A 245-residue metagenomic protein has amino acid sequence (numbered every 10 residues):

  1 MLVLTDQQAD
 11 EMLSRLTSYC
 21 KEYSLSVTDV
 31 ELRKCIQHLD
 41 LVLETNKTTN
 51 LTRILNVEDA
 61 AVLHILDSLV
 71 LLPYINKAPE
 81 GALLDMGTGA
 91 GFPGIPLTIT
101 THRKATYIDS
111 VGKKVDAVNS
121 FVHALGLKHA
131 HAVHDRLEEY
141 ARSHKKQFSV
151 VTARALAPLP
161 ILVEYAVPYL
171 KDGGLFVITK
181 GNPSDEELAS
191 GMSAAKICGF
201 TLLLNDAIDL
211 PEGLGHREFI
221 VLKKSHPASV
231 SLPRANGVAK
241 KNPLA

Functional and structural regions predicted by a protein language model:
L2-L84, K113-K128: Class I SAM-dependent transferase core
V42, L97, K180, L222: Residue-level signal for inorganic ion chemistry
L69-A155, V163-E164: Conserved SAM/SAH cofactor-binding pocket of Class I
A105, F176-V177: A short hydrophobic/small-residue beta-strand
S110, L156, T179-P183, A207: Short strand-turn motif at the edge of the Rossmann-like AdoMet-binding core
K114-D116, S184, L188: Short alpha-helix immediately C-terminal to the canonical SAM-binding loop
L170-D172: Helix-to-beta-strand junctions that scaffold the AdoMet/dcAdoMet cofactor pocket in Class I SAM-dependent enzymes
A189-A245: SAM/dcSAM-binding transferase cores
